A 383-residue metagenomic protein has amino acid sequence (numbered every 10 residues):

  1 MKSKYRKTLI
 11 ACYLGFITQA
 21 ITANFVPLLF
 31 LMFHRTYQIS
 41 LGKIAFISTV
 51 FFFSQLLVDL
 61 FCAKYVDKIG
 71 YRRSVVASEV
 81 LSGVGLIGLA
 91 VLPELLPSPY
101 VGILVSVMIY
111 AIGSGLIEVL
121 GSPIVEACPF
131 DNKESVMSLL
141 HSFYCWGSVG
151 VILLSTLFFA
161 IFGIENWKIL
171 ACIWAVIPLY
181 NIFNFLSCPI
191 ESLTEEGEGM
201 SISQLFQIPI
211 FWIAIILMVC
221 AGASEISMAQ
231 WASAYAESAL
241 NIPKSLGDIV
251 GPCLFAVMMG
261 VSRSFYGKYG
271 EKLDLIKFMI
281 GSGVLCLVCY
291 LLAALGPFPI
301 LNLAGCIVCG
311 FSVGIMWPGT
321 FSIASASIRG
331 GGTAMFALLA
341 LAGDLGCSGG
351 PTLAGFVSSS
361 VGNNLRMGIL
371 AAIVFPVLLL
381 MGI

Functional and structural regions predicted by a protein language model:
K7-R35, I39, D59, S122 (+2 more regions): Extracytoplasmic
V26-P27, I208-V261: Extracytoplasmic gate region of multi-pass secondary transporters
F33-H34, Y65-V66, L157-G163, A236-E237 (+2 more regions): Interfacial helix-cap and linker-helix signal at transmembrane-aqueous boundaries of multi-pass secondary transporters
F46-K64, C253-F265: Central cavity-lining transmembrane alpha-helices of secondary-active solute carriers, predominantly the Major
V80-P97, L285-P297: C-terminal ends and interior cores of transmembrane alpha-helices in multi-pass membrane transporters/permeases
L116-P129, I315-I328: Intracellular juxtamembrane helix-capping segments at the cytosolic ends of symmetry-related transmembrane helices
D131-N132, L139-I190: Helix-loop-helix hairpin linking two adjacent transmembrane segments in secondary transporters
